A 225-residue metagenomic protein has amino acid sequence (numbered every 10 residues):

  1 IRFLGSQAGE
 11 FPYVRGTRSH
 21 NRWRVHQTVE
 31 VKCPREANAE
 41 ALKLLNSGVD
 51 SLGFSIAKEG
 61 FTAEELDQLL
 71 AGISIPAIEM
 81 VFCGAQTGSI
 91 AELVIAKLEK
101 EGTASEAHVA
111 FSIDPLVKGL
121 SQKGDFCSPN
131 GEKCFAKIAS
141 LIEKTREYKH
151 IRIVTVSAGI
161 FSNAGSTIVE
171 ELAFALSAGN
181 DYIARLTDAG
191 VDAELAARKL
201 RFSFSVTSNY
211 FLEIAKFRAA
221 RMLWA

Functional and structural regions predicted by a protein language model:
I1-N209, E213: Catalytic alpha/beta active-site cores
E213-A225: Extended amphipathic alpha-helical segments enriched in small hydrophobics
